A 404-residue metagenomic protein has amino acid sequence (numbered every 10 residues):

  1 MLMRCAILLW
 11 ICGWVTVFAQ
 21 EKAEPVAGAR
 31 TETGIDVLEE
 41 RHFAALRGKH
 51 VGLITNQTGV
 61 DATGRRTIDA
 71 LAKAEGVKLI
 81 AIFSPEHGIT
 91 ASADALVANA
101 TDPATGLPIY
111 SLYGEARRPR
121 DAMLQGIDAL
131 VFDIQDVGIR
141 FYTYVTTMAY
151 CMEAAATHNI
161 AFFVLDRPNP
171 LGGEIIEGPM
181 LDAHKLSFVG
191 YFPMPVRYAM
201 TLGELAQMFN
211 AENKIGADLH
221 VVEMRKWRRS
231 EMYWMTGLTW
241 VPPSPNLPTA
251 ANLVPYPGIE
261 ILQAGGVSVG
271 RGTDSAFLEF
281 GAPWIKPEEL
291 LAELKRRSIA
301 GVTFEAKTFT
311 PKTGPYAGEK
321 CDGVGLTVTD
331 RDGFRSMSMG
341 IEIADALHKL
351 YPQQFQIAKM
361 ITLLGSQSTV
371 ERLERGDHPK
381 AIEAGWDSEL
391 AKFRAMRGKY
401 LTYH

Functional and structural regions predicted by a protein language model:
R4-T16: Bacterial N-terminal signal peptides
K78-E86, L165: Short internal beta-strands
A91-A95, F163-K185: Glycine-rich, charge-decorated loop segments at or immediately adjacent to ligand/cofactor-binding or catalytic sites
A95-I127, I139: Glycine-rich oxoanion-binding loops at beta->alpha junctions
D136-M148: Glycine/threonine-rich flexible loop motifs
K185-P257: Conserved anion/nucleotide-ligand pocket segment
W227-E305: Glycine-rich, aromatic-lined ligand/substrate-binding cores of catalytic and carbohydrate-binding domains
G281-G385: Conserved functional hotspot residues or short segments at active or partner-binding sites across diverse domains
